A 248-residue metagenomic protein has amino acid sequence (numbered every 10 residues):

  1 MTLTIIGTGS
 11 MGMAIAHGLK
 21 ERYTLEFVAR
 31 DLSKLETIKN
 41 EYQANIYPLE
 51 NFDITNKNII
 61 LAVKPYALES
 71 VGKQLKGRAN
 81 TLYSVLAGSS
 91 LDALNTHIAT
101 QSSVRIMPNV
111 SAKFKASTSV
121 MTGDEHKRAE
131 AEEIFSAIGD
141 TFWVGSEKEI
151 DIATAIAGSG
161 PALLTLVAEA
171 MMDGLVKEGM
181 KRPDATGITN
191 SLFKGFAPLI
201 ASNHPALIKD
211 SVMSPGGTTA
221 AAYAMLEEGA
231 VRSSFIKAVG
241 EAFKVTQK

Functional and structural regions predicted by a protein language model:
M1-E50, N58, A116, G174-K177: NAD(P)+-binding Rossmann beta1-loop-alpha1 motif at the extreme N-terminus of oxidoreductases
T2, T24-E26, T81, S102 (+1 more regions): Residues at the starts of beta-strands that form the adenosine-phosphate
I6, A14, Y47-F52, I60 (+3 more regions): Non-catalytic terminal and connector segments of soluble metabolic enzymes
E41, A93-S102, T118-I152, L163-S202 (+2 more regions): Internal alpha-helical scaffold of NAD(P)-dependent oxidoreductase catalytic cores
E50-D53, N58-K127: Glycine/small-residue-rich loop that forms an oxyanion/phosphate-binding "nest" at active or ligand-binding sites
T154-A162, K209: A short glycine-threonine-serine/GTX helix/turn-capping micro-motif
G187-N190, K194-K248: NAD(P)-dependent Rossmann-like dehydrogenase/reductase catalytic/cofactor-binding core
